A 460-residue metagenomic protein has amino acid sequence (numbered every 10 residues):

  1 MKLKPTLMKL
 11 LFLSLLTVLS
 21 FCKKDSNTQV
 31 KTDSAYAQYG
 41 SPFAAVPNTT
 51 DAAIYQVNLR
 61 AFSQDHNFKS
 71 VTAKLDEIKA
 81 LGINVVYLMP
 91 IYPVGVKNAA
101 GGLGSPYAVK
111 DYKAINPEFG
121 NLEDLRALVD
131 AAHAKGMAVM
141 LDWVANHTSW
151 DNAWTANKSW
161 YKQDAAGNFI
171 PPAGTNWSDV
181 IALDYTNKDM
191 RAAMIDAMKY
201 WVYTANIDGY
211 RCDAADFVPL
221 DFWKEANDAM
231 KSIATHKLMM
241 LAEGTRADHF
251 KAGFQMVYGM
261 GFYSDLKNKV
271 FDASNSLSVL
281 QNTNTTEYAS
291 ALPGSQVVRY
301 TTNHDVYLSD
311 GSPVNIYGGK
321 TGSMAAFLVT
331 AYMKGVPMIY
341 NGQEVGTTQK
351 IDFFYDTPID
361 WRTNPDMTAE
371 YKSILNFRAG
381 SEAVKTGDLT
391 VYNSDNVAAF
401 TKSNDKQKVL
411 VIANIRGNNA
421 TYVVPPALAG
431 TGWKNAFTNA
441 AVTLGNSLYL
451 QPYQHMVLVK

Functional and structural regions predicted by a protein language model:
K2-L11: Bacterial N-terminal signal peptides that target proteins for export
V18-F21: C-terminal motif of bacterial Sec signal peptides marking the signal peptidase cleavage site
K23-Q29: Bacterial lipoprotein signal-peptidase II cleavage site
V30-Q38, P42, D196-A197, Y203 (+10 more regions): Active-site-proximal helices and loops of the catalytic beta/alpha 8
Y36-V85, M89-A205, E225-T235, M239 (+1 more regions): Substrate-binding/active-site clefts of carbohydrate-active enzymes
L292-I316: Active-site clefts of carbohydrate-active enzymes
I412-R416: Asparagine-centered strand-capping/turn motif at beta-strand->loop junctions
L444-K460: C-terminal beta-strand-rich structural cap/linker in extracellular carbohydrate-active enzymes
